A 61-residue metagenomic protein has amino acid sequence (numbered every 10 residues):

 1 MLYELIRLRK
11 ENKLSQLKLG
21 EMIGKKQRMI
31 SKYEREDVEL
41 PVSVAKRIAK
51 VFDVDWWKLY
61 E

Functional and structural regions predicted by a protein language model:
M1-E11: A short, Lys/Arg-rich alpha-helix, primarily the initiator
I6, L17, K46: Residues within the helices of the helix-turn-helix
I6, S31-K32, Y60: Key DNA-contacting residues within the recognition helix of helix-turn-helix
L8, V42-S43: Short, Lys/Arg-enriched C-terminal cap helix and immediately downstream tail that follows
R9, G20, A49: The alpha-helix within a helix-turn-helix
K13-K32: Short alpha-helical DNA-recognition segment
S43-K58: DNA major-groove recognition helix of helix-turn-helix/homeodomain DNA-binding modules
